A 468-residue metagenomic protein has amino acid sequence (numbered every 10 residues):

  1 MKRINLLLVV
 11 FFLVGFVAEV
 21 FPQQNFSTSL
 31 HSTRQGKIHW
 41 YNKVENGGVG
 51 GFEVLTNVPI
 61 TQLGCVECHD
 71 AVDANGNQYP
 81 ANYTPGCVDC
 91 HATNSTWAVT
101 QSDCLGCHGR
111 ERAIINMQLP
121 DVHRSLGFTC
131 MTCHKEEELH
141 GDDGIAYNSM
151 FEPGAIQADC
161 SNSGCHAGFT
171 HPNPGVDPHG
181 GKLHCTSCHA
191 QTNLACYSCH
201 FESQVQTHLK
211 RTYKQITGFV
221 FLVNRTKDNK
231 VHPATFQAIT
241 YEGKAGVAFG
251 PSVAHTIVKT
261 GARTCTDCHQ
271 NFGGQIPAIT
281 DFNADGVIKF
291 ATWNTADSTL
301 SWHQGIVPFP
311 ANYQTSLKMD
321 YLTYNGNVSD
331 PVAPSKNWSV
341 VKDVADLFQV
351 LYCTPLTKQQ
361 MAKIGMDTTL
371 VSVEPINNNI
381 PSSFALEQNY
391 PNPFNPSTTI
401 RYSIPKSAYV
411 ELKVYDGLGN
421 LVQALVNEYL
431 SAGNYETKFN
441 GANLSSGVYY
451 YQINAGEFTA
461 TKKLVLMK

Functional and structural regions predicted by a protein language model:
M1-I4, K468: Positively charged n-region of N-terminal signal peptides that target proteins for export
L8-G15: Bacterial N-terminal signal peptides
G15-F16, Q206, P405: Residues in and immediately flanking transmembrane alpha helices
V20-V88, T100-E374, P381: C-type cytochrome heme-c attachment and multiheme electron-transfer modules
W97: Acidic, His- and aromatic-enriched active-site or binding-groove loops in soluble protein domains that engage sugars
P375-K468: C-terminal outer-membrane/trafficking sorting elements
